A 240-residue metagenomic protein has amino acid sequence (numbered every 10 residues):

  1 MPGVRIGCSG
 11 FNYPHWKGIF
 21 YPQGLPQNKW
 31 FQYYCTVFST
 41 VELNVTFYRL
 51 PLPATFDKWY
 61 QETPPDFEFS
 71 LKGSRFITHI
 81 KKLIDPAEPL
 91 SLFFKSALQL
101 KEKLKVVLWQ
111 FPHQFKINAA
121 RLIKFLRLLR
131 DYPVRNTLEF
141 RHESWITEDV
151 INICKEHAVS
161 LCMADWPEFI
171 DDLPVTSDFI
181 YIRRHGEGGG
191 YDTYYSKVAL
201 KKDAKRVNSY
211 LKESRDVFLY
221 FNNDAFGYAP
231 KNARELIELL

Functional and structural regions predicted by a protein language model:
M1-L240: Residues lining hydrophobic/aromatic ligand-binding pockets adjacent to catalytic sites
